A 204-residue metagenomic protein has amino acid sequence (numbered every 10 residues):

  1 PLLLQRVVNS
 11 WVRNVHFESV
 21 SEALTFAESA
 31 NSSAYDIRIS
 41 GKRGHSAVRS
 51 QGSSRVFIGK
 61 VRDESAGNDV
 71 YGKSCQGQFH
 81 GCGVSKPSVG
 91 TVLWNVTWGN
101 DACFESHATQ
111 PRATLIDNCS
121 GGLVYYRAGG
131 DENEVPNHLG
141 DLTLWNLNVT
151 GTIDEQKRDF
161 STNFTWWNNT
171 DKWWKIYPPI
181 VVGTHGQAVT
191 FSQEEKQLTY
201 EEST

Functional and structural regions predicted by a protein language model:
P1-V7, F26: Extracellular beta-strand-rich solenoid/capping regions of secreted or surface-exposed proteins that bind or remodel
V8-S19, A30-R43, G52-A102, Q110-L123 (+1 more regions): Right-handed parallel beta-helix
S46: Conserved short-loop catalytic and cofactor-binding motifs
V92-N95, A108-T204: Extracellular beta-rich repeat passengers
